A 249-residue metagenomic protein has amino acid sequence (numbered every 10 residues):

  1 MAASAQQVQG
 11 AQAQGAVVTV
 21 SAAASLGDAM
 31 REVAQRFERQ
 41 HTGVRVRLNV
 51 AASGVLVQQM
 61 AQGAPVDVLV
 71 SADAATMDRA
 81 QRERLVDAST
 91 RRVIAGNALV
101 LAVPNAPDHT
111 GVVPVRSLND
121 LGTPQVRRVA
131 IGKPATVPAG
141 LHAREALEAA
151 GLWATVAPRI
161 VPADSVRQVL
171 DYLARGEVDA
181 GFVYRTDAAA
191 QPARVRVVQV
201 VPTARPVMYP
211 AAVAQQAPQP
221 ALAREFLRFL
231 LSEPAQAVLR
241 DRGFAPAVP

Functional and structural regions predicted by a protein language model:
S4-H41, R45-G54, Q58-Q62, S71-A74 (+3 more regions): Exported/periplasmic ABC-transporter solute-binding proteins
